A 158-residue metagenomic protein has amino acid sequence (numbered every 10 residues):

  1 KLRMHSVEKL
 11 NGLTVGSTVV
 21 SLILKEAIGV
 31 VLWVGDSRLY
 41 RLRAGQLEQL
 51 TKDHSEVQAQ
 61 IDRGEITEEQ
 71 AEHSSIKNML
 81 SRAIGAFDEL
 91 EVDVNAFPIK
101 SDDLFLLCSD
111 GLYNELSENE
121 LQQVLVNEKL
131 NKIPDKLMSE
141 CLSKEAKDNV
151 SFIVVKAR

Functional and structural regions predicted by a protein language model:
K1-R158: PP2C/PPM-type serine/threonine phosphatase catalytic domain
